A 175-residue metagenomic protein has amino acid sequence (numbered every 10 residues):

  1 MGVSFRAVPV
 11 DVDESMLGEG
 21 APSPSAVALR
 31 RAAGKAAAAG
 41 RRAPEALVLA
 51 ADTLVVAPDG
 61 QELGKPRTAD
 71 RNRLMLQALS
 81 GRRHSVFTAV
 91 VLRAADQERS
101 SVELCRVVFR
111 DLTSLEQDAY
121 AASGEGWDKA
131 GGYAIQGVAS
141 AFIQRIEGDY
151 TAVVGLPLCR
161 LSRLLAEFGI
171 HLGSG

Functional and structural regions predicted by a protein language model:
M1-P9, E167, H171: N-terminal G-site helix/loop of the GST-like fold
P9-S15: Short, acidic/turn-prone active-site loops that include or flank metal/cofactor- and phosphate-binding residues
G20-G175: Anionic-ligand binding patches
